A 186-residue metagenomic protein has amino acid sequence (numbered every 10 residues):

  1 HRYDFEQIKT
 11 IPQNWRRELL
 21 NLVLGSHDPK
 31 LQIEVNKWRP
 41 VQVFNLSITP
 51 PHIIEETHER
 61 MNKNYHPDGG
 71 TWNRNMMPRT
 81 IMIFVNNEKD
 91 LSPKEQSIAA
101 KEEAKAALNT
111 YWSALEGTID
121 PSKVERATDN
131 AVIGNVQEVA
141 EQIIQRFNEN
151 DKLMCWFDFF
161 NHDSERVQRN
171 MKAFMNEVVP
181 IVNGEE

Functional and structural regions predicted by a protein language model:
H1-P12, H52-D151, N183-E185: An alpha-helical appendage that flanks or caps ligand/catalytic pockets
H1-W38: Internal, glycine-rich beta/alpha segment that forms the wall or movable "lid" of small-molecule/cofactor binding
N21-G25, P40-N45, N75-M82, L153-F157: Hydrophobic faces of well-ordered beta-strands that scaffold small-molecule active sites in alpha/beta enzyme cores
G25, I33-T57: Glycine-rich, aromatic-lined ligand/substrate-binding cores of catalytic and carbohydrate-binding domains
L46-P51, W156-V167: Glycine-rich, proline-tolerant flexible connector loops at the mouths of alpha/beta enzymes
E88-L91, S164-A173: Short glycine/threonine-rich loop-to-helix capping motif typified by GTGT followed within a few residues by an Asp-Pro
K172-E185: Alpha-helix-loop-beta-strand connector modules within alpha/beta enzyme cores
